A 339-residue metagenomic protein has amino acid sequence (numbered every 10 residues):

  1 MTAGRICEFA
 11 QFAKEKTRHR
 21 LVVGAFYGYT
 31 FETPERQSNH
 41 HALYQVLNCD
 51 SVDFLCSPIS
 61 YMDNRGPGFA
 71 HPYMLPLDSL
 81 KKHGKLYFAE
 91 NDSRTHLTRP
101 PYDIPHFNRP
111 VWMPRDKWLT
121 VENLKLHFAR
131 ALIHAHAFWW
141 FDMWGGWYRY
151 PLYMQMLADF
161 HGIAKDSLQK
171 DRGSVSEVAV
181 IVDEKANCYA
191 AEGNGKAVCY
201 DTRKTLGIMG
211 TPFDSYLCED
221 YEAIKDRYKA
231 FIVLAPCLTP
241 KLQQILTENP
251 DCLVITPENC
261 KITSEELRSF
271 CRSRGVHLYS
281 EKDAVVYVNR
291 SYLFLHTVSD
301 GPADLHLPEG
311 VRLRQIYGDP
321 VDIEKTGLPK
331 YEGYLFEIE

Functional and structural regions predicted by a protein language model:
M1-A25, F31, S38, S51: Active-site neighborhood of glycoside hydrolase catalytic domains
C7, E15, H19-R20, C49-E339: Carbohydrate-binding surfaces of carbohydrate-active enzymes
Y27-T30, F141-M143: Histidine-centered catalytic/metal-binding microenvironments
T30-F31, K261: Short, catalytically relevant binding-site loops at active-site mouths
F31-P34, N64: Short, solvent-exposed loop/turn segments at secondary-structure junctions
T33-L47: Distinct, well-ordered alpha-helical segments
